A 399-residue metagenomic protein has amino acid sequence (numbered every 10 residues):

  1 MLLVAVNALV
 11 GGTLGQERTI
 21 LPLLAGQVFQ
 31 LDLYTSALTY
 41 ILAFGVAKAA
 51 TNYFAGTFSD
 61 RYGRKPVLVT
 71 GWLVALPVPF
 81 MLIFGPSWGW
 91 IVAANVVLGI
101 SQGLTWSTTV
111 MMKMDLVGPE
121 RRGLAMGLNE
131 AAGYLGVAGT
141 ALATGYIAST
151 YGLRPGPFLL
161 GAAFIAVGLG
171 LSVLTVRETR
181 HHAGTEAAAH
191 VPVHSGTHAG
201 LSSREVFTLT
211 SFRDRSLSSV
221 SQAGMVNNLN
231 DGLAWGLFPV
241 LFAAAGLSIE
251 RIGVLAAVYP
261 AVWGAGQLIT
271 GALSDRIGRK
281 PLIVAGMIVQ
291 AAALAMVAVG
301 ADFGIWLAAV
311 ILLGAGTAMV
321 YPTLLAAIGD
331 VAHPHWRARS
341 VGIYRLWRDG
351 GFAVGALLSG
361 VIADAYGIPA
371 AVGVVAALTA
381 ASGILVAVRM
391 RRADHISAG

Functional and structural regions predicted by a protein language model:
M1, H181-V220: Juxtamembrane intracellular "pre-TM" segments in multi-pass secondary transporters
M1-G45, S218-S219, A223, N227-A245: Helix-loop boundary and gating motifs at the non-cytosolic
F44-Y53, A138, P260-L268, F352-A353: Residue-level signature of mid-helix packing/kink "hotspots" within the transmembrane helices of 12-pass Major
T51-G63, Q267-G278, A363: Helix-to-loop junctions at the C-terminal end of transmembrane segments in multipass secondary transporters
G63, F84-G89, G278, V299-A301: Helix-breaking motifs and short loop linkers at transmembrane-helix boundaries and internal kinks in secondary membrane
P66-F80, P281-M296: Structural signature of the two symmetry-related core transmembrane helices
V96-Y134, A327: Cytoplasmic helix-loop-helix junction between adjacent transmembrane helices in 12-TM secondary transporters
G156-V173, V372-A387: Symmetry-related core transmembrane helices of the 12-TM Major Facilitator Superfamily/SLC fold
